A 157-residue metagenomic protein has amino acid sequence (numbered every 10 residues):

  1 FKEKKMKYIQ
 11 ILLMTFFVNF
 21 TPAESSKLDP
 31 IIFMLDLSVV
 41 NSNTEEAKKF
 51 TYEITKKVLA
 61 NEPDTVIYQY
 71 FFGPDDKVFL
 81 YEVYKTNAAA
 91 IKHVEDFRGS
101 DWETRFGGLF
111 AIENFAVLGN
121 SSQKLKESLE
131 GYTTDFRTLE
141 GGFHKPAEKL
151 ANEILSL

Functional and structural regions predicted by a protein language model:
F1-K5: Short, Lys/Arg-enriched N-terminal segments with co-localized hydrophobic residues within the first ~10-30 amino acids
M6-L12: Sec-dependent signal peptide recognition, specifically the positively charged N-region followed immediately by
M14, F20-V78, K85-E95, G108-L157: Short S/T/G/P-rich N-terminal loop/turn motif that feeds into the first structured element of a domain
D101-F106: Amphipathic alpha-helical coiled-coil segments
